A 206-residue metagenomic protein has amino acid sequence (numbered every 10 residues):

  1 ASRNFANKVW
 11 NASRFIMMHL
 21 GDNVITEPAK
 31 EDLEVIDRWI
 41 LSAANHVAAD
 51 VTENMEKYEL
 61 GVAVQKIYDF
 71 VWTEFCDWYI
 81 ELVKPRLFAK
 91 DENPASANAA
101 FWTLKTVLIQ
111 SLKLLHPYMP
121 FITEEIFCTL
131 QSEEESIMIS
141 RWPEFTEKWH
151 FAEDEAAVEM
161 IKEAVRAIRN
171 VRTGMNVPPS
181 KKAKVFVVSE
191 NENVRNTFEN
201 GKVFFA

Functional and structural regions predicted by a protein language model:
A1-Y118, T129, E133-M160: Long, charged, mostly alpha-helical binding arms that flank functional sites
I122: Classical protein tyrosine phosphatase
T129-A206: C-terminal low-complexity, glycine/proline- and small-hydrophobic-enriched intrinsically disordered tails that act as
